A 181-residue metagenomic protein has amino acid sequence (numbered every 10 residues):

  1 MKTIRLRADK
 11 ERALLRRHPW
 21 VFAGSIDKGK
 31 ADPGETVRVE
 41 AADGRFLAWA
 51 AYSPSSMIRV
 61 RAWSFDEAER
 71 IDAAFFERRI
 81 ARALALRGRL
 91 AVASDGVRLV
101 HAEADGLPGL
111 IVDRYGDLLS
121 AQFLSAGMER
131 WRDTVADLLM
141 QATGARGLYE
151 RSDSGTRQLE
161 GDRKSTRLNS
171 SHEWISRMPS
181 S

Functional and structural regions predicted by a protein language model:
M1-G116, M140: Non-catalytic accessory regions of SAM-dependent methyltransferases
E40-A42, Q122, R151: Residue-level recognition of conserved beta-strand edge/terminus positions
A102, E150-D153: Conserved beta-strand termini and adjacent loop/short-helix elements that scaffold enzyme active sites in alpha/beta
G116-E129: A short interface-forming secondary-structure element
M128-E150: Internal alpha/beta scaffold segment
S154-R167: Short, low-order "capping/linker" segments at domain edges
L168-S181: Single conserved hydrophobic/aromatic residue that forms the stacking wall/gate of nucleotide- or nucleobase-binding
